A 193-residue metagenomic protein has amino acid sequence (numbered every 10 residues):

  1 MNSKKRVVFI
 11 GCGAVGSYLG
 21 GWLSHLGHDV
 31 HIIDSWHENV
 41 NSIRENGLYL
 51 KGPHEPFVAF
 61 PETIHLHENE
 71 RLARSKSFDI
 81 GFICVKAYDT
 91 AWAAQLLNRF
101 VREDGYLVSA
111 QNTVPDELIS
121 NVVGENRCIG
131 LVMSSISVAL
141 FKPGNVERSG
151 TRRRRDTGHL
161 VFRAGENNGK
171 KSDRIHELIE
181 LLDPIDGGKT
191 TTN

Functional and structural regions predicted by a protein language model:
M1-E55: NAD(P)+-binding Rossmann beta1-loop-alpha1 motif at the extreme N-terminus of oxidoreductases
R6, D79-I80, Y106: Structural motif
V58-V101: Rossmann-like NAD(P)-binding element
K76, T113-N193: Rossmann-fold dinucleotide-binding core
F82-V85, A110, L131: Short, well-ordered coil/turn residues at beta-beta hairpins and beta-strand->alpha-helix junctions within
L97-V114: ADP-ribose/adenylate-binding Rossmann-like module
